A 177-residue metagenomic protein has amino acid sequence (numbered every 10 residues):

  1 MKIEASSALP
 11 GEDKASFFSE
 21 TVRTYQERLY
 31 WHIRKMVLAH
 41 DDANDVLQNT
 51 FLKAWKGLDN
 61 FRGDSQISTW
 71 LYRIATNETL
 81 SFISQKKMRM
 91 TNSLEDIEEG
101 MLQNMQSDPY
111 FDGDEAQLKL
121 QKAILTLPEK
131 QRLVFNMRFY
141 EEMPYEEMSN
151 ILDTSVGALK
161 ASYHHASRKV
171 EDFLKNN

Functional and structural regions predicted by a protein language model:
M1-R28, K35, L125, Y145-E147 (+1 more regions): N-terminal module of bacterial RNA polymerase sigma factors
K2, R89-G113: Internal acidic/polar
G11, F51-Q66, K86: Sigma70-family region 2
W31, D45-L52, S65-N77: Structural recognition of an alpha-helix C-terminal capping motif at a helix-to-coil junction
D41, E146, G157: Residues within helix-turn-helix
N60-R62, R73-L94, G113, H165: Arg/Lys-rich amphipathic alpha helix in sigma70-family domain 2
L80, Q131, L152-N176: DNA-recognition helix of helix-turn-helix
V134-R138: A short pre-motif secondary-structure segment
